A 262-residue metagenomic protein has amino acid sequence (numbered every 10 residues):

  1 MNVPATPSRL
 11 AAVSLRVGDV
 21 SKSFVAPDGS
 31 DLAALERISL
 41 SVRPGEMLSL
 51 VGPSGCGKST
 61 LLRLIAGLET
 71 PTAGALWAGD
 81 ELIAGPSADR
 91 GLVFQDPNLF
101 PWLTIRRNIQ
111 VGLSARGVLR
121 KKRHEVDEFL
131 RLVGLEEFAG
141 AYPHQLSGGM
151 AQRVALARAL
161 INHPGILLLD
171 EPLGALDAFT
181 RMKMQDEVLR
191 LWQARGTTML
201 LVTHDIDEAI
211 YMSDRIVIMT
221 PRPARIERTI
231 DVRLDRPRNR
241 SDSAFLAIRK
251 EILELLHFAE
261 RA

Functional and structural regions predicted by a protein language model:
V51-P53: The feature captures the beta-strand-to-loop junction immediately N-terminal to the Walker
A66: Helix-to-loop junction immediately C-terminal to a conserved catalytic motif
G74-P86, K122: Conserved ABC transporter NBD signature motif
L103-V111: Short coil-to-helix segment of the ABC ATPase nucleotide-binding domain corresponding to the Q-loop/switch region
Q110, G117-F138, R190: Conserved ABC ATPase "signature" region
A141-H144, N162: Conserved signature/switch motifs of ABC ATPase nucleotide-binding domains
L156: Hydrophobic anchor residue at the start of the ABC signature
